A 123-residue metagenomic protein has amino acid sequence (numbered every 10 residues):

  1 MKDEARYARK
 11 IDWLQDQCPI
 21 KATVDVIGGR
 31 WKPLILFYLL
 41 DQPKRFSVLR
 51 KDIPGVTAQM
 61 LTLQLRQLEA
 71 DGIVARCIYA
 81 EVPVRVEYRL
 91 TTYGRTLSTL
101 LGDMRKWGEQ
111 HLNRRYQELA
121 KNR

Functional and structural regions predicted by a protein language model:
M1-A8: Long, low-complexity, charged/polar intrinsically disordered regions in eukaryotic proteins
L14-M60, E81-E87, E118: N-terminal helix-turn-helix DNA-binding core of bacterial DNA-binding proteins
I20, S98-G108, L112, L119: Hydrophobic alpha-helical core bundles mediating ligand binding, dimerization, or RNAP-core interactions
Q64: Residues within the DNA-recognition helix of helix-turn-helix
E81-M104: Basic, amphipathic "hinge/linker" alpha-helix immediately C-terminal to the N-terminal HTH DNA-binding motif
Q117-R123: Acidic/histidine-enriched, glycine/proline-rich intrinsically disordered or flexible terminal extensions
